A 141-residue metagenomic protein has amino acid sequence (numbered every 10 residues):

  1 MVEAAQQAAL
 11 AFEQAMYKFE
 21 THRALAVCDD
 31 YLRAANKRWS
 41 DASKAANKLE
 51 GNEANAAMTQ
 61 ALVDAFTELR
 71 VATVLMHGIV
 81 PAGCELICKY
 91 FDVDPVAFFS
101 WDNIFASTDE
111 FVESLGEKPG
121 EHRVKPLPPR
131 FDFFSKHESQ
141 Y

Functional and structural regions predicted by a protein language model:
M1-A24: Long, amphipathic alpha-helical stalk/connector segments used for oligomerization, subunit docking, or mechanical
D29-Y141: Basic, alpha-helical terminal appendages of large translation-related enzymes
